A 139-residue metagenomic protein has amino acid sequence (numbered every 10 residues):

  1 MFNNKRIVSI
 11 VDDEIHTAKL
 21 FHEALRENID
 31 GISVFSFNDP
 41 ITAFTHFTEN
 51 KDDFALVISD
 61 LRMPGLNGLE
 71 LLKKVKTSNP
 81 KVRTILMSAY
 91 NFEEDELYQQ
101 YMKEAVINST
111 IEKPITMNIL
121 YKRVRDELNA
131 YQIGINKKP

Functional and structural regions predicted by a protein language model:
I15-S36: Two-component/phosphorelay signaling modules centered on CheY-like receiver
S36-L56: Acidic, metal-coordinating helix/loop segments flanking the phosphotransfer/catalytic sites of two-component signaling
T45, L69-K81: Short amphipathic alpha-helix used as the core "switch/output" element in two-component signaling
D60: Active-site residues of response regulator receiver
M63: Receiver (REC) domain active-site loop signature in two-component systems and cognate sites in sensor histidine kinases
E70, N91-S109, N118, K122: Alpha4 helix (beta4-alpha4-beta5 surface) of REC/receiver domains from two-component response regulators
M87-A89: Hydrophobic/aromatic residues positioned on beta-strands within the core alpha/beta folds
K113: A Lys-centered signature of the CheY-like receiver
